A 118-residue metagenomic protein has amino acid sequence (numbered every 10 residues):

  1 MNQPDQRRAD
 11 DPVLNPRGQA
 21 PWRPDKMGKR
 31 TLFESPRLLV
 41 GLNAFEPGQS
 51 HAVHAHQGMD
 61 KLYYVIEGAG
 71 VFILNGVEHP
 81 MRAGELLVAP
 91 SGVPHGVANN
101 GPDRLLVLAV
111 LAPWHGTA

Functional and structural regions predicted by a protein language model:
M1-G41, A52, A118: A short, N-terminal "cap"/entry segment at the start of jelly-roll beta-barrel domains of the cupin/DSBH fold
P36-L38, A69, V77: Well-ordered beta-strand scaffold positions
R37, G58, P102-D103: Short strand-connecting beta-turns/loops that link adjacent beta-strands
A44-E46, A55-F72, V110: Short, conserved beta-strand element in jelly-roll/cupin
V77-S91: Short acidic-glycine-tyrosine-enriched beta hairpin
S91-T117: Ligand-binding loop in jelly-roll beta-barrel domains
